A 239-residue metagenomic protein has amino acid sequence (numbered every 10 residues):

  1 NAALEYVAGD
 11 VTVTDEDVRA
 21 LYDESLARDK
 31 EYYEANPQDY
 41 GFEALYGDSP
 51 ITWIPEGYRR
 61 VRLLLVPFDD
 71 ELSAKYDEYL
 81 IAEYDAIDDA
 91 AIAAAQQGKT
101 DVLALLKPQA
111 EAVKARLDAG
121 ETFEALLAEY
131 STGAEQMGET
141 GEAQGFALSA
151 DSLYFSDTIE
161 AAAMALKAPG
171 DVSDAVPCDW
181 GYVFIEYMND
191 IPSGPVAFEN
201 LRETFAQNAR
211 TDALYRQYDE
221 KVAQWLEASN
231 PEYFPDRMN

Functional and structural regions predicted by a protein language model:
N1-D101, A128, L153-N239: PPIase-associated folding chaperone regions across multiple families
A104-D157, N189, P195-N200: Peptidyl-prolyl cis-trans isomerase
